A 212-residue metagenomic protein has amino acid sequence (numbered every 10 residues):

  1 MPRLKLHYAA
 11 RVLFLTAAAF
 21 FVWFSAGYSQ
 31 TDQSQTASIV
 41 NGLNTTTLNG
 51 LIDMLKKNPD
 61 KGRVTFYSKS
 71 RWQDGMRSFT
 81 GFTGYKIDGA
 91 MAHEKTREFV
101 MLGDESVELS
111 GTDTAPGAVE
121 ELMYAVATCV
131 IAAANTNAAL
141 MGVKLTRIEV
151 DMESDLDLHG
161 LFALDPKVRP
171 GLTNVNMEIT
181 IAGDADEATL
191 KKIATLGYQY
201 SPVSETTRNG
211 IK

Functional and structural regions predicted by a protein language model:
P2-F14: Bacterial N-terminal signal peptides that target proteins for export
L4, F24, A194-L196: A general marker of short, structured functional hotspots
V12-W23: Bacterial N-terminal signal peptides
Y28-Y124, T136-K212: Extended beta-strand/beta-hairpin segments
V126-A132: Alpha-helical metal-binding/catalytic segments enriched in His/Glu/Asp
